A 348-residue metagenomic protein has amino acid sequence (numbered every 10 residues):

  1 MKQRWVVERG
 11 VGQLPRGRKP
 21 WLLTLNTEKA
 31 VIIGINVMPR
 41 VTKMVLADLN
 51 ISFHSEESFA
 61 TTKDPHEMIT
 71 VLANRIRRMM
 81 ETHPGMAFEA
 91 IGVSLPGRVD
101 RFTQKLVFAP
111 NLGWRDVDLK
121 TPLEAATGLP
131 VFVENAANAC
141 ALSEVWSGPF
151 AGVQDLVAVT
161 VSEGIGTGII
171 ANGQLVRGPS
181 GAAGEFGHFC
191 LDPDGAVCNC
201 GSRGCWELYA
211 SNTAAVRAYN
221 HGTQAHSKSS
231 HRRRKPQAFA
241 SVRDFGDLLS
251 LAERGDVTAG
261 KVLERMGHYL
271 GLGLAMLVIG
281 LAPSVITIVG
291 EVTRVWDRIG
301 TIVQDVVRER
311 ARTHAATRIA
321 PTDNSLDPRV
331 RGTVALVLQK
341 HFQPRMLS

Functional and structural regions predicted by a protein language model:
M1-R9, P15-A60, D64-A87, T127 (+3 more regions): ATP-binding/phosphotransfer module of carbohydrate and carboxylate kinases, centering on a glycine-rich
E8-I32, V131, N135-L156: Conserved phosphate-binding catalytic cores of ATP/NTP-utilizing and phosphoryl-transfer enzymes
G12, P96-V99, S162-G164, V292-T293: Short glycine-rich anion-binding loops that position phosphate/pyrophosphate groups of nucleotides and phosphorylated
L22, I32-N36, F88-G92, L156-T160 (+2 more regions): Short glycine-aspartate micro-motif
D48, R101, I170: Short, acidic, Ser/Thr-enriched surface-loop or helix-capping motifs
F53-D155, R298-R308: Glycine-rich phosphate-binding loop and adjoining helix at the ATP-binding site of ATP-dependent phosphoryl-transfer
A136, S162, T333: Active-site glycine-centered loops adjacent to acidic/histidine catalytic or metal-binding residues that shape
V153-A210: Glycine-rich phosphate-binding loop of actin/hexokinase-like ATP-binding domains
